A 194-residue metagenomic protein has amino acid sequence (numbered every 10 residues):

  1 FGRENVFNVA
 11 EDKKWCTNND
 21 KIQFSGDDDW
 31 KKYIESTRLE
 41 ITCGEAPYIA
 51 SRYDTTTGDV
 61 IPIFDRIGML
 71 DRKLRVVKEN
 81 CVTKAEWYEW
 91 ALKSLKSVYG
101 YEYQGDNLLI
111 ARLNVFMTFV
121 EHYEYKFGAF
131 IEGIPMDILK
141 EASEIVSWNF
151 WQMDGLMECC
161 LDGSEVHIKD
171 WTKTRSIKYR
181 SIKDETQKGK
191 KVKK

Functional and structural regions predicted by a protein language model:
G2: Short, surface-exposed loop/strand segments
F7-E158: Conserved S-adenosyl-L-methionine
C159-G163: Short acidic, Gly/Pro-enriched loop/turn segments at secondary-structure junctions
E165-H167: Short, surface-exposed secondary-structure junctions/capping segments
D170-K194: Long, low-complexity, polar/charged, intrinsically disordered or flexibly structured peripheral segments
